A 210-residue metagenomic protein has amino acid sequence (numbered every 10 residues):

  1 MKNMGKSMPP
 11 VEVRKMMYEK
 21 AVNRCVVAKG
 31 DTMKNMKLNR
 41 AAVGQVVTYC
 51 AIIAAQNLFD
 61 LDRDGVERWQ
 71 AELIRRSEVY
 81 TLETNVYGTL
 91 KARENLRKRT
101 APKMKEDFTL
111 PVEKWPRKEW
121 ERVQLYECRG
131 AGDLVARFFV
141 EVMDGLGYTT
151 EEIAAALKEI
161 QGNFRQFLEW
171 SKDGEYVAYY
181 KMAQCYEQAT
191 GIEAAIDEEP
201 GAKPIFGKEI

Functional and structural regions predicted by a protein language model:
K2-A55, V79-D144, D173-I210: Intrinsic disorder/low-complexity detector
G65, P111-V112, I153: Extended non-catalytic scaffold regions that mediate assembly and binding in large macromolecular machines
W69-Y80, A156-L168: Amphipathic alpha-helical segments that form the core helices of the histone-fold
A136, A154-L157: Short amphipathic alpha-helical surface patches that serve as generic macromolecular interface elements
